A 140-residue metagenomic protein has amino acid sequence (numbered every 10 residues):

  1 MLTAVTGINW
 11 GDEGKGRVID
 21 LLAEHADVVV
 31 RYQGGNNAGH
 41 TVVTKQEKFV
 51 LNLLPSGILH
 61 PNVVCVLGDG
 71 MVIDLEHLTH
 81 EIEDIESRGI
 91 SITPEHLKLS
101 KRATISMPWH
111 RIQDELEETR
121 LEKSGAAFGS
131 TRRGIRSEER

Functional and structural regions predicted by a protein language model:
M1-I8, P61-L67: Short, basic, glycine/proline-bearing loop/turn elements
M1-T6, Q113-T131: Short, hydrophobic/aliphatic alpha-helical segments
L2-G34: N-terminal phosphate-binding or glycine-rich loops at protein starts, especially the Walker A/P-loop of NTPases
V5-T6, V29-Q33, L51-L53, L97-K101 (+1 more regions): General beta-strand structural signal in soluble alpha/beta enzymes
G16-R17, D27, T79-I85, G125: Short alpha-helical segments and helix-capping/turn motifs at coil-helix boundaries
G39-E118: Glycine-rich, N-terminal phosphate-binding loop and its surrounding beta-alpha-beta segment
E139-R140: Conserved small/polar residues in nucleotide/adenosyl-binding loops
